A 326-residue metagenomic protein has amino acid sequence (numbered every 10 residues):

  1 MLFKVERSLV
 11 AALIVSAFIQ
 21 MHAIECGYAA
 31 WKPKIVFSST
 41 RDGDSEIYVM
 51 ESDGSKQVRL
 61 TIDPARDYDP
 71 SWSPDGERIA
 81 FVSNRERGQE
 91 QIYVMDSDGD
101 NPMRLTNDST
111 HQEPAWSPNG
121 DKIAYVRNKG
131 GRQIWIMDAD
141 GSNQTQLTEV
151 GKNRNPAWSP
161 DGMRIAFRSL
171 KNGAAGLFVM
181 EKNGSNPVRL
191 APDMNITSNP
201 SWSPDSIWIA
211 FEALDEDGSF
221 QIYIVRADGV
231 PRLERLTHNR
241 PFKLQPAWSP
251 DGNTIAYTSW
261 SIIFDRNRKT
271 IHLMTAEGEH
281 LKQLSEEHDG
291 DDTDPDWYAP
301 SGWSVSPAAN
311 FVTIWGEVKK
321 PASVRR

Functional and structural regions predicted by a protein language model:
L2-L9, S16-R326: Sequence signature of WD/YWTD-type beta-propeller architectures
